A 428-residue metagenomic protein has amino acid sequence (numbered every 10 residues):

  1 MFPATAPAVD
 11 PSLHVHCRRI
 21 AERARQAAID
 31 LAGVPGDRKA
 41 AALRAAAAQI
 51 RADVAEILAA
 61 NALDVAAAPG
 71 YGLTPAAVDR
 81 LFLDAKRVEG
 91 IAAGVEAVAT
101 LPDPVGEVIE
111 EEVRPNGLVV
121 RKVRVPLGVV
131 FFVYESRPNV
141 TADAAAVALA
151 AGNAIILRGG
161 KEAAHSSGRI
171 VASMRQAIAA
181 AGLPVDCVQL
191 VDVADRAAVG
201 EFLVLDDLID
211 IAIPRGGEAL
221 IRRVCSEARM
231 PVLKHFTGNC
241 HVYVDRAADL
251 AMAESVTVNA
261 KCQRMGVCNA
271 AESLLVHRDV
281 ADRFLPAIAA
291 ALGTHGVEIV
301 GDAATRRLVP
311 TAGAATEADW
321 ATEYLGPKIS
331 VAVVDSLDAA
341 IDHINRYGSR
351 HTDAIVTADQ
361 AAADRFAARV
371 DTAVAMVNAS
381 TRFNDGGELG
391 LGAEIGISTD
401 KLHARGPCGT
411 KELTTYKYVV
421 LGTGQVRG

Functional and structural regions predicted by a protein language model:
M1-V120, V147: N-terminal Rossmann-like NAD(P)+-binding subdomain of aldehyde/semialdehyde dehydrogenases
F2-A6, L13-A21, A358-G428: C-terminal segments
P11-H14, E135-A154, R169, S173-Q176 (+2 more regions): ALDH superfamily catalytic-core signature
V34-A40, V105, A181-V188, M265-A270 (+4 more regions): Flexible, glycine/charged-enriched surface loops at secondary-structure junctions
G94, R278-S380: NAD(P)-dependent aldehyde/semialdehyde dehydrogenase
T100, V108-A251: Rossmann-like NAD(P) dinucleotide-binding subdomain of oxidoreductase/dehydrogenase enzymes
Y243-A247, L275-R278, V334, V356-A358 (+1 more regions): Short beta-strand-to-turn element immediately C-terminal to the catalytic PLP-Schiff-base lysine in fold type I
